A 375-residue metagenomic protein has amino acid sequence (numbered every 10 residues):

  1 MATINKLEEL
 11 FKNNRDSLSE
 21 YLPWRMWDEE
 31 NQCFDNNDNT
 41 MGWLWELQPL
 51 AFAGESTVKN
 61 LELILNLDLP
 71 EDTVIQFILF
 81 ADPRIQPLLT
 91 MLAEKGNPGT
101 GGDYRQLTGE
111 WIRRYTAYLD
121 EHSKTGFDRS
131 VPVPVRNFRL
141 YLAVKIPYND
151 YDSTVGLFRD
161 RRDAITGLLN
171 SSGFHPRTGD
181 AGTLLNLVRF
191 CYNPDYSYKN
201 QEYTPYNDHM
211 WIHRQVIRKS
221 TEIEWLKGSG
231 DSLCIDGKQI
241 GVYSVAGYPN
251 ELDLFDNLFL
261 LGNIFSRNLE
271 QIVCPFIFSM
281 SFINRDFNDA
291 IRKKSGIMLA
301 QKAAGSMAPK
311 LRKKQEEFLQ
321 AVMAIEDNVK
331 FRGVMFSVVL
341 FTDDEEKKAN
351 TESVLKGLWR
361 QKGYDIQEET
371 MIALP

Functional and structural regions predicted by a protein language model:
M1-P375: Extended, folded cores of ATP/NTP-driven motor/assembly subunits in large transport and secretion machines
